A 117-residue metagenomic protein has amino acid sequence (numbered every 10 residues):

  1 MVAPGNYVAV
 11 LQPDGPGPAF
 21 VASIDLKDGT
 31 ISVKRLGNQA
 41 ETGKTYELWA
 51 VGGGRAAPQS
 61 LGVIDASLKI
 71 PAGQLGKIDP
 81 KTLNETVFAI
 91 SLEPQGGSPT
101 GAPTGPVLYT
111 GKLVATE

Functional and structural regions predicted by a protein language model:
M1-E117: N-terminal targeting/export leaders
